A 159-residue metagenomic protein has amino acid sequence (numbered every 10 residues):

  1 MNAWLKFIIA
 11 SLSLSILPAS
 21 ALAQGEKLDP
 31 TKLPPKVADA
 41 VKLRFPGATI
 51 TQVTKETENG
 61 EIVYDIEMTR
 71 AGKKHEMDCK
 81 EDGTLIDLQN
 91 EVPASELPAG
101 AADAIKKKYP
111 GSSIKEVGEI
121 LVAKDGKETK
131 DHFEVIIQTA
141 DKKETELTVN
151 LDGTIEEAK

Functional and structural regions predicted by a protein language model:
M1-I9: Bacterial N-terminal signal peptides that target proteins for export
I8-P18: Bacterial N-terminal signal peptides
A19-A23: Basic/polar N-terminal segments that are highly enriched at the extreme N-terminus, encompassing both cleavable
Q24-K159: Mature soluble domains of exported/periplasmic/lumenal proteins and thiol-rich metal-chelating peptides
